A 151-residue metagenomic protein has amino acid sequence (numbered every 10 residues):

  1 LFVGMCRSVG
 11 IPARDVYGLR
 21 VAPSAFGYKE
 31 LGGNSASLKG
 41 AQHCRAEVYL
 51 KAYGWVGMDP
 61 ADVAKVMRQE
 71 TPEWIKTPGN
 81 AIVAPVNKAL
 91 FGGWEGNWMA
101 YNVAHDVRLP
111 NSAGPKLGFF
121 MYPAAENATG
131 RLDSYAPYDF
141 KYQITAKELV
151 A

Functional and structural regions predicted by a protein language model:
L1, C6, L149-A151: Charge-rich, low-complexity terminal tails
V3-A113: Hydrophobic/aromatic-rich core segments of domains that either
P85-A151: Low-complexity, Gly/Ser/Thr/Pro-rich intrinsically disordered linker/tail segments
